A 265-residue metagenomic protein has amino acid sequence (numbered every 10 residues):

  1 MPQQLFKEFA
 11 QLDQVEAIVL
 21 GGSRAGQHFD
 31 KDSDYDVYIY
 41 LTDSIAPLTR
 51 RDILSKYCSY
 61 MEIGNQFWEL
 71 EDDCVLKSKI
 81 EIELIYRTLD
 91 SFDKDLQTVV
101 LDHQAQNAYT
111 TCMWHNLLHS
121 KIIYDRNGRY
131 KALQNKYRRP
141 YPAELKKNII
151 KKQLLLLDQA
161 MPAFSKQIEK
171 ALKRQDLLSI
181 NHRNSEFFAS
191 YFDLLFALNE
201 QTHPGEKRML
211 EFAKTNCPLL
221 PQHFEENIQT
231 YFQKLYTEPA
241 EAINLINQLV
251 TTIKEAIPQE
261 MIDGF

Functional and structural regions predicted by a protein language model:
M1-V19: Helical scaffold of the NTase/Pol beta-like nucleotidyltransferase catalytic core
L5-F6, R50-D52, L145-N148: A short alpha-helix capping/helix-coil boundary motif
V15-F29, Y60, R126-Q134, K173-R174 (+1 more regions): Short N-terminal helix-initiation segments at or just after the protein's N-terminus
G21-K56, W68-R87: Catalytic metal-binding acidic patch
A25-G26, L89-S91, Q201-H203: Short, solvent-exposed loop/turn segments at secondary-structure junctions
K31-D32, D95-T98, M209: Short aromatic-enriched loop/helix-cap "lid" or pocket-rim segments at secondary-structure transitions that line
C58-L172: Conserved NTP/Mg2+-binding pocket subregion across the NTase superfamily
G128-F265: Conserved nucleotidyltransferase catalytic core and NTase-mimicking acidic/glycine-rich helix/loop elements in nucleic
